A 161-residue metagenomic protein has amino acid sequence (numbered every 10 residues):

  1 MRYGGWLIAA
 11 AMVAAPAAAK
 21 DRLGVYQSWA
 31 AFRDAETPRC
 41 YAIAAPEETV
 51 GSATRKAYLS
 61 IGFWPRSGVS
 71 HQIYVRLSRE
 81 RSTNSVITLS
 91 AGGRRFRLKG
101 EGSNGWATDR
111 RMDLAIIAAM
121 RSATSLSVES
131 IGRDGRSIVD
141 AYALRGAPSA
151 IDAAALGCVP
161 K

Functional and structural regions predicted by a protein language model:
R2-A9: Sec-dependent signal peptide recognition, specifically the positively charged N-region followed immediately by
A14-P16: N-terminal signal peptide c-region/cleavage motif recognized by signal peptidases
A19-K161: A generic "folded-domain core" signal
